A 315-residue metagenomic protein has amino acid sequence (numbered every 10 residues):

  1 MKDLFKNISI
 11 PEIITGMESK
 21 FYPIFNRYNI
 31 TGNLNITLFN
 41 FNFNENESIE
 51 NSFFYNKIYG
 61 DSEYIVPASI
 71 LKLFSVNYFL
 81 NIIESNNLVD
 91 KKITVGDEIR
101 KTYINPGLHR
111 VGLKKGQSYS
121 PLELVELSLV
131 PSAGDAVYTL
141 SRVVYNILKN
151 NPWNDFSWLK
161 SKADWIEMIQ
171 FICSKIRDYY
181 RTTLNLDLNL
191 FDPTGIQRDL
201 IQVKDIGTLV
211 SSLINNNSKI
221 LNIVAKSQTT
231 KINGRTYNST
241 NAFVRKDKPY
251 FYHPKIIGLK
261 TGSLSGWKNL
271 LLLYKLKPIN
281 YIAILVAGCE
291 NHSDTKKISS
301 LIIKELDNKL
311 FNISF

Functional and structural regions predicted by a protein language model:
D3-K57, E63, G112-G116, P121-L124 (+1 more regions): Penicillin-recognizing serine hydrolase domain
I65-I93, I206: Active-site SXXK
N81-R100, D187, N217-K226: Short, well-structured active-site flanking segments
Y103-N105: Boundary segments of small protein-protein interaction reader/adaptor domains
V125-S132: Short helix- or helix-capping micro-motifs that position conserved polar/aromatic residues at function-defining sites
